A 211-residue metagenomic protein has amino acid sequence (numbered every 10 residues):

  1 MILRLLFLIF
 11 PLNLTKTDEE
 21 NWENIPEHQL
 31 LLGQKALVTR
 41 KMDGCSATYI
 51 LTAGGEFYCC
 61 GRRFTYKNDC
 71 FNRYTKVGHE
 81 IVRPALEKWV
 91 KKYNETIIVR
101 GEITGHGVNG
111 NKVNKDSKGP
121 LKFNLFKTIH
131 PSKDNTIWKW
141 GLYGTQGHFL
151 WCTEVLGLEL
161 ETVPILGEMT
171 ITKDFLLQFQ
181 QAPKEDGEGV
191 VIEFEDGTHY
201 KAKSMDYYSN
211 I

Functional and structural regions predicted by a protein language model:
M1-I211: Core nucleotide-handling region used for phosphoryl-transfer chemistry
